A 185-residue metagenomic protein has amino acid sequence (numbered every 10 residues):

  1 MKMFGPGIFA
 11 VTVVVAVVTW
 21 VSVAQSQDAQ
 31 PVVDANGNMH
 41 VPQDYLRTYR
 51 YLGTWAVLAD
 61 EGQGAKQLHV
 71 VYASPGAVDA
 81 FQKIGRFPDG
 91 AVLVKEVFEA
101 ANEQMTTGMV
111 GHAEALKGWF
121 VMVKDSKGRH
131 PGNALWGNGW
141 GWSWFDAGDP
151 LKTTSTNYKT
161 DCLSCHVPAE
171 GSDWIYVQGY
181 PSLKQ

Functional and structural regions predicted by a protein language model:
M1-G7: Positively charged n-region of N-terminal signal peptides that target proteins for export
A10-T19: Bacterial N-terminal signal peptides
T19-V21, E99: N-terminal low-complexity, intrinsically disordered patches enriched in charged
A24-S26: Boundary at the C-terminal end of the N-terminal hydrophobic targeting segment
D28-N36, V41-T54, L58, A65 (+2 more regions): Sequence context surrounding c-type heme c attachment/ligation sites in exported
L68-V78: Short, structured beta-strand/loop micro-motifs enriched in basic residues and often containing a Trp
